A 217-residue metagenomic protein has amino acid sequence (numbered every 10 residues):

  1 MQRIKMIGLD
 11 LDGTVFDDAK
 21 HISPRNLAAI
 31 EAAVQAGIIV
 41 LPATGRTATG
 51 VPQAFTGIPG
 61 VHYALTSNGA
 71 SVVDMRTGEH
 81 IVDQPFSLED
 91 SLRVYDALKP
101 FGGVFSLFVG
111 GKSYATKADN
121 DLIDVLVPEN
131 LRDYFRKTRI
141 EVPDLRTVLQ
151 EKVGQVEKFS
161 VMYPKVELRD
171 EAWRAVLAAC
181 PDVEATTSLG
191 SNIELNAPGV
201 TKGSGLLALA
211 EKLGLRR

Functional and structural regions predicted by a protein language model:
M1-L9, Q35, L215: Non-catalytic pre-domain segments flanking phosphatase-related domains
Q2, P59-G60, G154, L215: Structured loop/turn residues at beta-strand edges in well-structured enzyme cores
R3-K20, V94: Asp-based phosphoryl-transfer active-site loop
D18, P42-A43, T187, A197: Small/polar loops that bind or transfer phosphate-bearing groups
H21, T49-G50, E167, T201: Short alpha-helical
P24-E129: Active-site phosphate-binding/coordination module
A97, F101-V104, F108-R217: Conserved acidic, metal-coordinating active-site core of Asp-based, Mg2+-dependent phosphoryl-transfer enzymes
